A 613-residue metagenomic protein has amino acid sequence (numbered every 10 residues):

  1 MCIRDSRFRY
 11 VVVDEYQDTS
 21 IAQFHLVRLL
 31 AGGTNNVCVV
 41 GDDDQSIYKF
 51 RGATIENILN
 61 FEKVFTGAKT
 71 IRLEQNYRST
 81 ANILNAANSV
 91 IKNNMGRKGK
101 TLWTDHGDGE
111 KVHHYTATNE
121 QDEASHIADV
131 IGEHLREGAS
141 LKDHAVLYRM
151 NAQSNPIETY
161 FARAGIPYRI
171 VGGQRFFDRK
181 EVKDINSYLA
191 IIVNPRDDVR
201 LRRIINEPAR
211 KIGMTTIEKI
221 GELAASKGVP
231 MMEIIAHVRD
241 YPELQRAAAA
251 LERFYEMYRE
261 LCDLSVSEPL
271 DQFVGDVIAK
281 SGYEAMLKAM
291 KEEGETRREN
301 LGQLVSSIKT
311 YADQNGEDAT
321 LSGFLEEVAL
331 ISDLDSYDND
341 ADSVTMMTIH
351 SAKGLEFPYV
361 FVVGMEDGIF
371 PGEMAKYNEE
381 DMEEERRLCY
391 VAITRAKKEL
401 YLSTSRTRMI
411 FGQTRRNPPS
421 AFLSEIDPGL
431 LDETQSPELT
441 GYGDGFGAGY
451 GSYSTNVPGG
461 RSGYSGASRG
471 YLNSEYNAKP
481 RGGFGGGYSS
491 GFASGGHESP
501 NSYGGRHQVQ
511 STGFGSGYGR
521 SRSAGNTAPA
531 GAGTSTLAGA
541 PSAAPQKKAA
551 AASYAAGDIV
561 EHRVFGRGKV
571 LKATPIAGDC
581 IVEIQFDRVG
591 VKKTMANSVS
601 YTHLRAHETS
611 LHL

Functional and structural regions predicted by a protein language model:
M1-S6, T602-T609: Conserved small/polar residues in nucleotide/adenosyl-binding loops
R4-N60, L73-S79, V277: Conserved helicase NTPase motor core
G33-N35, D43-D44, F65-K69, G109-V112 (+3 more regions): Short glycine-/polar-rich loops that comprise or flank the Walker A/P-loop and associated switch/sensor motifs
D43-I47, G52-I55, N76-T80, Q121 (+6 more regions): Conserved nucleotide-binding/hydrolysis micro-motifs of P-loop NTPases
T66-K69, E74-P167, A190-P195, C262 (+1 more regions): Helicase P-loop NTPase motor core
S140, S154-I166, R179, N186-D432 (+2 more regions): Conserved helicase C-terminal RecA-like lobe
K288, G364-G590: C-terminal accessory regions
K593-R605: Intrinsically disordered, low-complexity, charged/polar segments
